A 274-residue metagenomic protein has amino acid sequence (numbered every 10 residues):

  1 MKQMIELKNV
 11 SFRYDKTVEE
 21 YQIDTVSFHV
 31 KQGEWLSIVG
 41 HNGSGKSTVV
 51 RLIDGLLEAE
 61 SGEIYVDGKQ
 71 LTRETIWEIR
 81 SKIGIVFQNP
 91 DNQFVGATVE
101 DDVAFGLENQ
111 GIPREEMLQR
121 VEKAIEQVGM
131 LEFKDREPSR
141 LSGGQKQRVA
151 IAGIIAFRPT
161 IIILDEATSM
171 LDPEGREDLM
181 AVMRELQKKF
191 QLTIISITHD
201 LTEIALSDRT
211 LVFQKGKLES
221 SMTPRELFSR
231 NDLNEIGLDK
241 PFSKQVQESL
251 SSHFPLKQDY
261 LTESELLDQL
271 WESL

Functional and structural regions predicted by a protein language model:
M1-M4, F12-T25, R73-T75: A short, flexible loop at the N-terminus of ABC-type nucleotide-binding domains that lies
V39-H41: The feature captures the beta-strand-to-loop junction immediately N-terminal to the Walker
D54: Helix-to-loop junction immediately C-terminal to a conserved catalytic motif
E115-F133: Conserved ABC ATPase "signature" region
E137-L141, Q145: Conserved ABC ATPase signature
I162-D165: Catalytic Walker B motif of ABC-type/P-loop ATPase nucleotide-binding domains
K217-S243: Conserved beta-strand-loop-alpha-helix hinge in the C-terminal portion of ABC ATPase nucleotide-binding domains
